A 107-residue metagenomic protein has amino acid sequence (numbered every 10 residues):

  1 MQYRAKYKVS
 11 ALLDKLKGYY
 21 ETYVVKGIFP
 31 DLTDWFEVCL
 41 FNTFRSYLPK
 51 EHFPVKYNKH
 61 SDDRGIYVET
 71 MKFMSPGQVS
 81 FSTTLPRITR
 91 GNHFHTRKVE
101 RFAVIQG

Functional and structural regions predicted by a protein language model:
M1-K59: Mid/C-terminal beta-alpha module of Rossmann-like enzyme folds, strongest in SDR-family dehydrogenases/epimerases
F53-N92, T96-V99: A short glycine-rich, His/Asp/Glu-containing loop-to-beta-strand
R97-G107: Glycine- and acidic-residue-biased ligand/ion/polar-headgroup-sensing regions
